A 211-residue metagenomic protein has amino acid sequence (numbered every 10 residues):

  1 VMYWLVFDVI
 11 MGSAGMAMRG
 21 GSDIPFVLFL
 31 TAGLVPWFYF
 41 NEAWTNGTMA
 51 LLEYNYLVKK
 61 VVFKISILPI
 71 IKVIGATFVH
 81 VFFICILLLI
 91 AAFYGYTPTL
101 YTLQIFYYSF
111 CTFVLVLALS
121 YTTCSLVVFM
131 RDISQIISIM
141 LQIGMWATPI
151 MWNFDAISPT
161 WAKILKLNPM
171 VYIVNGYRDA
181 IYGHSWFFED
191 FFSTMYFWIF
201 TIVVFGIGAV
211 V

Functional and structural regions predicted by a protein language model:
V1-P25, Y182: Transmembrane helix-loop-helix hairpins at lipid-water interfaces of multipass membrane proteins, especially the type-1
M2, D23, V27-Y39, L103-Y121 (+1 more regions): Small-residue-enriched core segments of transmembrane alpha-helices in multipass membrane transport and channel
M2-V6, D23-F93, I139: Hydrophobic alpha-helical transmembrane segments of multi-pass membrane transport proteins
L5-G15, I65, K72-M140, F187-V210: Alpha-helical transmembrane segments and their short interhelical loops
V35-G47, F113-S125, W146-M151, D155 (+1 more regions): Transmembrane alpha-helical segments that form the membrane-embedded catalytic/substrate-channel core of multi-pass
G47-K64, F129-I143, I150, F154 (+3 more regions): Intracellular alpha-helical coupling/juxtamembrane segments of multi-pass membrane proteins
P149-V204: Membrane-interfacial helix-loop-helix junctions in multi-pass membrane proteins
